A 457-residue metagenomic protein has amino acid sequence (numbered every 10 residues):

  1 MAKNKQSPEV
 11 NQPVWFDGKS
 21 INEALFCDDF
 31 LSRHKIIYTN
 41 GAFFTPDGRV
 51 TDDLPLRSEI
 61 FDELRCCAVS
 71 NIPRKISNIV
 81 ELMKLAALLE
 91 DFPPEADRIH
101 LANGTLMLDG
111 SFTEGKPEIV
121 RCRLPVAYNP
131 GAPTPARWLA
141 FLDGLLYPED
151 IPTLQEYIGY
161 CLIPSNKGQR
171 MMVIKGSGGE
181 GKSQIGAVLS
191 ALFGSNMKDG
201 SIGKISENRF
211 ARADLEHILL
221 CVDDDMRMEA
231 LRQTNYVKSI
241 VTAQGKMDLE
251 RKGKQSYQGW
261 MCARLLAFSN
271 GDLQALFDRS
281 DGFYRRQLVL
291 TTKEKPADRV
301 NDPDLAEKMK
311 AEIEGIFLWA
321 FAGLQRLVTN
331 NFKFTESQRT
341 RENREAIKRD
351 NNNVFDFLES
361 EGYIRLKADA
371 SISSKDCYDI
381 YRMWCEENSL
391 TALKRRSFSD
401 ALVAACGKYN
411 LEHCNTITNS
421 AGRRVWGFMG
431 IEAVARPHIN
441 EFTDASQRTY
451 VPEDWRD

Functional and structural regions predicted by a protein language model:
M1-K35, F44, R49-V50, Y128-G144 (+3 more regions): Replication-associated primase and helicase/ATPase modules
A2-Y128, W260, S373, L393: Intein modules and their embedded homing endonuclease domains
S20-L25, S190-S195, A230-M247, S399-D400: A short, contiguous, amphipathic alpha-helix enriched in charged residues
L31-R49, L54-L56, I99-H100, T105-L219 (+7 more regions): P-loop NTPase catalytic core of nucleic-acid-dependent motor ATPases
S77, F193-S195, G200-R209, L231 (+6 more regions): Positively charged interface segments
A211-K254: Conserved nucleotide-sensing/catalytic segment adjacent to the nucleotide-binding pocket in NTP-handling enzymes
H217-L220, M261-L265: Loop/turn-to-beta-strand initiation segments
K310-N352: Phosphate-handling catalytic cores of nucleic-acid transaction enzymes
